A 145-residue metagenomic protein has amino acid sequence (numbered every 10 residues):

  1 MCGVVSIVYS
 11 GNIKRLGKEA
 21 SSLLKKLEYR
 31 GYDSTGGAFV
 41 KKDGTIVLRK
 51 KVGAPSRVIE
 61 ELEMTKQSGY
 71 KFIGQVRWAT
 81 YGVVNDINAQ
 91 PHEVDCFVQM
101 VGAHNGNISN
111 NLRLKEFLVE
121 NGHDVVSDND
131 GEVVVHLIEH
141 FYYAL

Functional and structural regions predicted by a protein language model:
M1-L145: Conserved short alpha-helical segments that host acidic/polar catalytic motifs at enzyme active sites
